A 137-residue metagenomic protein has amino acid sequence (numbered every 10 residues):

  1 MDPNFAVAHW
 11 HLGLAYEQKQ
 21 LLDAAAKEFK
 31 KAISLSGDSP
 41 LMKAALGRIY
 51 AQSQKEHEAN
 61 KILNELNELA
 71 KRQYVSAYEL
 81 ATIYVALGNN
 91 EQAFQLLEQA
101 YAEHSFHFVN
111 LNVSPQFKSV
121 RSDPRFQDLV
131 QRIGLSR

Functional and structural regions predicted by a protein language model:
M1-R137: Alpha-helical protein-protein interaction modules
